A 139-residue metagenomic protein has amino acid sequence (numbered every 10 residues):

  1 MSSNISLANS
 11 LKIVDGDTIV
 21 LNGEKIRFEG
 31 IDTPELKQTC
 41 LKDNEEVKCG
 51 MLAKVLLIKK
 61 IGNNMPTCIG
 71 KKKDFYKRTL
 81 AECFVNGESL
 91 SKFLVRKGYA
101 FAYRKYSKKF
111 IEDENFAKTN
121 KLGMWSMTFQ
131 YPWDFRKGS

Functional and structural regions predicted by a protein language model:
M1-S139: Small beta-barrel nucleic-acid-binding modules, primarily SNase/OB-fold domains and secondarily Tudor-like barrels
